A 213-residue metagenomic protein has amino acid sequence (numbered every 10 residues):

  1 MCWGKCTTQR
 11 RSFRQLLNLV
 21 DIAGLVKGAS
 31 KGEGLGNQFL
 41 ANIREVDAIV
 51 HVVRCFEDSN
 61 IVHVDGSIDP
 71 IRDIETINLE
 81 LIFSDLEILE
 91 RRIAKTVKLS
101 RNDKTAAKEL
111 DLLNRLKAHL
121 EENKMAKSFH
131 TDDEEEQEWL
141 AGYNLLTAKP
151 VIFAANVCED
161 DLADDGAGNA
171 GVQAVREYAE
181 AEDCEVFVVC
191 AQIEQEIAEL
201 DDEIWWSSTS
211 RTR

Functional and structural regions predicted by a protein language model:
M1, L16-E33, N42, N78-I82 (+1 more regions): Conserved ASCE/P-loop NTPase catalytic core
M1-H51, F56-N78, T131-Y143, G168-A170: Switch II of P-loop NTPase G domains
W3, V50, L89, N156 (+1 more regions): Residue-level signal for inorganic ion chemistry
R14, N60, I88, S100 (+1 more regions): Secondary-structure transition/capping residues
V53-I88, E180-I197: Short, exposed interaction patches on small structured surface elements
K95-R213: C-terminal-of-GTPase-core extension/linker across diverse P-loop GTPases
